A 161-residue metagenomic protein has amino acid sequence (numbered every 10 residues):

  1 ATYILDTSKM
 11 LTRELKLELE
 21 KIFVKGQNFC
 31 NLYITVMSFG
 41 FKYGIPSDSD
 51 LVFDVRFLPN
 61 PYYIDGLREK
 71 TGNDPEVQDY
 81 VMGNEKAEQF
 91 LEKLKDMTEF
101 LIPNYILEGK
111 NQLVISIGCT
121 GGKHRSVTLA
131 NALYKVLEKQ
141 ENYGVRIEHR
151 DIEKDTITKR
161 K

Functional and structural regions predicted by a protein language model:
T2-L113, E138, D151-T156, R160-K161: C-terminal accessory "lid"/substrate-recognition subdomains
M37, G118, E148: Residues in well-ordered beta-strands of folded domains
Q112-Y134: Catalytic cysteine-centered active loop of the rhodanese-like fold, especially the PTP/DSP P-loop
Y134-G144: Post-Walker A helix-loop "phosphate-sensing" segment adjacent to the P-loop in P-loop NTPases
G144-I152: A short glycine-rich beta-strand->turn/loop micro-motif centered on a GG-aromatic cluster
